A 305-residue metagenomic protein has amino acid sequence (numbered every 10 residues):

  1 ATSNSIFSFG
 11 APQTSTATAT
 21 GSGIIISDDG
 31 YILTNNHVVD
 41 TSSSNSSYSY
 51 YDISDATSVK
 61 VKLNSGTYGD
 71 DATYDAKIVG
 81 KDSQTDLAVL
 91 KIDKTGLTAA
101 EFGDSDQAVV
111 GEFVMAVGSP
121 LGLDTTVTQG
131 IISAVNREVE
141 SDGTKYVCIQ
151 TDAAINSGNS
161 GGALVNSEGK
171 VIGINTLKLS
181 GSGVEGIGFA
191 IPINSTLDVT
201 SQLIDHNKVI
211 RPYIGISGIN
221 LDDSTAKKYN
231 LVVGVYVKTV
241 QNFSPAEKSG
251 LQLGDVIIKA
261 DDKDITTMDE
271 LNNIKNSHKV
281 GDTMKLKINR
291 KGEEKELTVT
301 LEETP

Functional and structural regions predicted by a protein language model:
A1-K227, V232-V233, Q241-N242, M268-K279 (+2 more regions): Serine-dependent protease modules
Y31-N36, A246-M268: Conserved PDZ fold ligand-binding element
T57-V59, D255-V256, M284: Short beta-strand/loop motifs in extracellular/secreted proteins, especially within beta-sandwich accessory domains
T283-K285, E296: Short, conserved beta-strand segments of beta-strand-rich sandwich/propeller modules, principally
